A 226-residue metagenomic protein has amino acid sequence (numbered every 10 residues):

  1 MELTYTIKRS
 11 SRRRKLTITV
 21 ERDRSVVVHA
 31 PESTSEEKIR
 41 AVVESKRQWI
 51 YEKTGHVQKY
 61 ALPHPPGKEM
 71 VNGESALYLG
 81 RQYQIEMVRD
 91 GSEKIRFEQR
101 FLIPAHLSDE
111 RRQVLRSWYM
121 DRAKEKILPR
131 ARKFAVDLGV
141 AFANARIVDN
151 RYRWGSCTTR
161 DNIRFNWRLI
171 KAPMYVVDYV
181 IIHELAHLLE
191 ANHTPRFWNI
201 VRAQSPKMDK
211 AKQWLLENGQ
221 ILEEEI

Functional and structural regions predicted by a protein language model:
M1-Y179, L188-I226: Active-site-proximal or metal-binding-adjacent scaffold patches in catalytic folds
E184: Walker B catalytic acidic pair
